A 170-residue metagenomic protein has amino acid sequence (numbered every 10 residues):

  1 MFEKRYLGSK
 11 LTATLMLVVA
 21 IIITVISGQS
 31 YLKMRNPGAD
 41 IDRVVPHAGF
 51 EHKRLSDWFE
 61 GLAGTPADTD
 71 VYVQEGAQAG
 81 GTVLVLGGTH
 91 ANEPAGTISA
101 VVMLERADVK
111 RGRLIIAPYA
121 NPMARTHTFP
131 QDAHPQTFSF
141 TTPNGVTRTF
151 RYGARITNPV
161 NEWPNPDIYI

Functional and structural regions predicted by a protein language model:
F2-I170: Structured catalytic-domain cores with a bias toward divalent-metal coordination
